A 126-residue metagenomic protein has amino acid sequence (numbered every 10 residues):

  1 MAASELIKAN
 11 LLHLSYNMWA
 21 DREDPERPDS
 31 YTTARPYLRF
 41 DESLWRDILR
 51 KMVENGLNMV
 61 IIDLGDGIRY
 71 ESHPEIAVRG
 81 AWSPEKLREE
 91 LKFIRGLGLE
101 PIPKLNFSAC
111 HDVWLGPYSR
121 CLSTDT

Functional and structural regions predicted by a protein language model:
M1-A9: N-terminal amphipathic alpha-helix/helix-capping segment at the start of soluble metabolic enzymes
K8-T126: Aromatic-lined carbohydrate-binding surfaces of glycoside hydrolases
